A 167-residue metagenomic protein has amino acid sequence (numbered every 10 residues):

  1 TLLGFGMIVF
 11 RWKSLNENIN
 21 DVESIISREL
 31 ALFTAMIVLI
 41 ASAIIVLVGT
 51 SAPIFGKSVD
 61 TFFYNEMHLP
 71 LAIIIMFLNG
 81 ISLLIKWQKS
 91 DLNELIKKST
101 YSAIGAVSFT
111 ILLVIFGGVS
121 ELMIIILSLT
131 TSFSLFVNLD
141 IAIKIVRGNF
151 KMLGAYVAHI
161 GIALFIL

Functional and structural regions predicted by a protein language model:
T1-L167: Contiguous transmembrane helix-bundle modules in multi-pass membrane proteins
